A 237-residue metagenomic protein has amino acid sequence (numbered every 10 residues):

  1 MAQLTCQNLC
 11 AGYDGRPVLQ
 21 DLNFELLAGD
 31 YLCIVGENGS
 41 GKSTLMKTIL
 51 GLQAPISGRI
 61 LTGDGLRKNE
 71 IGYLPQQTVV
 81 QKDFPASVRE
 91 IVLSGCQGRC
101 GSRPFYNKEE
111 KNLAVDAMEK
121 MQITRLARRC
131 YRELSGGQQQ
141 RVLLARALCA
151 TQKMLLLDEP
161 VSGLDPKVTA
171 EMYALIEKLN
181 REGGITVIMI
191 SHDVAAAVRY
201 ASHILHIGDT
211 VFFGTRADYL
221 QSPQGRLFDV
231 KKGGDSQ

Functional and structural regions predicted by a protein language model:
V35-E37: The feature captures the beta-strand-to-loop junction immediately N-terminal to the Walker
K108-L126: Conserved ABC ATPase "signature" region
C130-L134, Q138: Conserved ABC ATPase signature
L155-D158: Catalytic Walker B motif of ABC-type/P-loop ATPase nucleotide-binding domains
P166-V168: Helix N-cap at the start of a conserved alpha-helix in ABC-type nucleotide-binding domains
S191-H192: H-loop/switch region of ABC-family ATPase nucleotide-binding domains
H203-R216: H-loop (His-switch) and adjacent beta-strand-loop-beta switch element of ABC-type ATPase nucleotide-binding domains
